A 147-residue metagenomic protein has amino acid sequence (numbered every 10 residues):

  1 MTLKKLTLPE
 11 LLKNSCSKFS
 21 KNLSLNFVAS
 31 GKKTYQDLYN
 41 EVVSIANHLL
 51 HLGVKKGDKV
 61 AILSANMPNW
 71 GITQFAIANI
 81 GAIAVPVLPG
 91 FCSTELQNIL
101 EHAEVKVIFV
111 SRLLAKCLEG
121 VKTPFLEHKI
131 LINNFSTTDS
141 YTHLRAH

Functional and structural regions predicted by a protein language model:
K4, K13, K21-M67, G71-F75 (+2 more regions): Conserved AMP-binding/adenylate-forming core of the ANL superfamily
L11, L52, N79-L144: Structural core segment of the AMP-binding/adenylate-forming
S20, P68, P86, R145-H147: Proline-centered helix-kink/hinge sites
